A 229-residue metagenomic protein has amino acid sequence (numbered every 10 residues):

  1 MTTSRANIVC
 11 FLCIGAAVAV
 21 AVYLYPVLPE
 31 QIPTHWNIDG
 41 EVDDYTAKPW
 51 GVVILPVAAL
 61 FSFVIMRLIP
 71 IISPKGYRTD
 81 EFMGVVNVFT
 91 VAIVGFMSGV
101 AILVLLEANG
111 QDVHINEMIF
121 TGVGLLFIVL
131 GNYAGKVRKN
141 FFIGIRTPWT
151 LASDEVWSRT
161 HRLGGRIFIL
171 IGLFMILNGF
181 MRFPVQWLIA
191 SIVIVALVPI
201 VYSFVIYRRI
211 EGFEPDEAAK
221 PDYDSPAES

Functional and structural regions predicted by a protein language model:
A6-C10, I54-A58, V86-F96, S158-I169: Select subsegments of transmembrane alpha-helices in polytopic membrane proteins, especially boundary-proximal
C10, D44-A59, V113-L130, S191: Alpha-helical transmembrane segments
Y23-V52, I143-A152: Active-site and channel-lining beta-strand-loop segments that bind or position nucleotide-derived/phosphorylated
L24-L28, L60-S73, V129-I145, S203-I210: Membrane-water interface of transmembrane alpha-helices
W36, G40, G76-Y77, N140-V156 (+1 more regions): Cytosolic, membrane-interface loops and tails of multi-pass inner-membrane proteins
M66-E117: Ordered, amphipathic secondary-structure segments that act as subunit-interaction surfaces in large macromolecular
G122, V185-V201: Small-residue-rich transmembrane alpha-helices that serve as helix-helix interface/gating elements in multipass
